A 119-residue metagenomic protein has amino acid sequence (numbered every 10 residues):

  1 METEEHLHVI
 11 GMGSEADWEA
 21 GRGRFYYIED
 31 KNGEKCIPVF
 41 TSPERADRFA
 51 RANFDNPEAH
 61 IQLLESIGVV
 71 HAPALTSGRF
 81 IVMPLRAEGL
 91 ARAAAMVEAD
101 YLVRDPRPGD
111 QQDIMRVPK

Functional and structural regions predicted by a protein language model:
M1-K119: Conserved NAD+-utilizing ADP-ribose enzyme module
